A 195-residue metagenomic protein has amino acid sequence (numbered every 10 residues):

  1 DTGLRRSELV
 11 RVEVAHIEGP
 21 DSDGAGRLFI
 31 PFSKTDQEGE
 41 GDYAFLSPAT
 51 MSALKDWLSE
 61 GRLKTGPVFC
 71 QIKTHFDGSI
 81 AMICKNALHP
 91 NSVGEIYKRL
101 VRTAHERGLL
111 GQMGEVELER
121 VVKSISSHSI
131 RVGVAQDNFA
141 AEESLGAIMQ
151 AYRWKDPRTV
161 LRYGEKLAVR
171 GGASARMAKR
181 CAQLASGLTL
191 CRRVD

Functional and structural regions predicted by a protein language model:
D1-G24, L145-Q150: Short, charged phosphate-coordinating catalytic segments
T2, E13-H16, F32-K34, K73 (+1 more regions): Short, flexible loop/turn elements at secondary-structure junctions
G3, L9, I30, F69 (+4 more regions): Mobile genetic element proteins and their domesticated derivatives, centered on retroelements and DNA transposons
R6, G26, I130, N138-A141 (+1 more regions): Nucleic-acid-interacting cores, centered on viral/eukaryotic replication and modification enzymes
P20-H105: Basic, alpha-helical nucleic-acid-contacting "clamp/cap" segments
L63-K64, G94-Q150: Short, basic (Lys/Arg/His-rich) helix/loop patches that form interaction surfaces in the mid-to-C-terminal regions
Y152-M177: Catalytic-site neighborhood detector that most strongly recognizes the C-terminal catalytic loop/helix of tyrosine
M177-D195: C-terminal secondary-structure termini that scaffold catalytic or DNA-interacting sites
